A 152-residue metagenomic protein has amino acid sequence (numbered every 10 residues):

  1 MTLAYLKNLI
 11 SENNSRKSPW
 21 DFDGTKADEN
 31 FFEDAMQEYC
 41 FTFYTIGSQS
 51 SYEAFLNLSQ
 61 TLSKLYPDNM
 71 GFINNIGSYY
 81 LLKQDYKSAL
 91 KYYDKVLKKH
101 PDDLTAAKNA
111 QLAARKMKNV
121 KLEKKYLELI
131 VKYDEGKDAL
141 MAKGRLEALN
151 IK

Functional and structural regions predicted by a protein language model:
M1, E12-S48, G71: Amphipathic alpha-helical repeat scaffolds of TPR domains
N14, P67, P101, E135-K137: Short coil turns that delineate tetratricopeptide repeat
P19, F72, A106, A139-L140: TPR alpha-solenoid repeat register
E38, N75, N109-A110, K143-R145: Canonical tetratricopeptide repeat
T45, L82, K116, A148-K152: Register position in tetratricopeptide repeats
